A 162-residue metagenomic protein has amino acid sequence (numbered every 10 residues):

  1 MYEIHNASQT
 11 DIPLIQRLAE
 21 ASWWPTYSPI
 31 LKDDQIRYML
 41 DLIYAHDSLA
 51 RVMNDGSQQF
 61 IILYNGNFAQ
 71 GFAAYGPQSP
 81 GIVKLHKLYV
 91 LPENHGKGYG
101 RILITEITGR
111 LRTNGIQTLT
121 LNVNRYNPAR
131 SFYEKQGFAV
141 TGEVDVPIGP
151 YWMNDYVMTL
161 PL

Functional and structural regions predicted by a protein language model:
Y2, N6-I12, Q16-E93, R101-E106 (+3 more regions): Acetyl-CoA-dependent GNAT
G66-F68, G115, Y156: Short linear motifs in intrinsically disordered/low-complexity regions
H95, R112, E134: Short polybasic/polar patches that bind polyanions
G98: Conserved G/P- and acidic residue-centered "switch" motifs that form tight phosphate/ATP-binding loops in soluble
Q117-R130, E134-Q136, G142-L162: C-terminal "cap" of GNAT-fold acetyltransferases
